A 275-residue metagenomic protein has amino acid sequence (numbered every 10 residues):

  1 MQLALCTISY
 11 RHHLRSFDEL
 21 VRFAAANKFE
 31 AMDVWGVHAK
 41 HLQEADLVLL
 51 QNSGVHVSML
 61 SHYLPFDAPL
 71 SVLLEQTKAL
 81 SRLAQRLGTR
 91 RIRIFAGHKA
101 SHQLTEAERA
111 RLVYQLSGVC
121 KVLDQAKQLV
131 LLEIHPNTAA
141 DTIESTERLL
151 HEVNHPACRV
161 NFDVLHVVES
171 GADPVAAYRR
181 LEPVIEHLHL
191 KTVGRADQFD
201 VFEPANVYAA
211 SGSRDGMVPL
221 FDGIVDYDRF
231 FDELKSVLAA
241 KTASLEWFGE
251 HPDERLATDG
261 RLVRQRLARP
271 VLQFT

Functional and structural regions predicted by a protein language model:
M1-A25, S53-G54, G88, I143-C158 (+2 more regions): Histidine-acidic metal/acid-base catalytic patches
L3-S16, Y63-L74, H102-A107: Active-site mouth loops of central-metabolism enzymes
S9-R11, G36-H38, Y63-F66, A96-A100 (+4 more regions): Active-site-proximal loop/turn and secondary-structure-junction residues that shape catalytic pockets, frequently
D33, M59-S61, R93, L131 (+2 more regions): Conserved beta-strand positions in the central sheet of alpha/beta enzyme cores
D33-Q51, K99-L104: Glycine-rich, proline-tolerant flexible connector loops at the mouths of alpha/beta enzymes
L47-L64, V113-L123, E152-V153, V225-D228: Alpha-helix-loop-beta-strand connector modules within alpha/beta enzyme cores
A68-V160, E169: Active-site acidic/histidine proton-transfer and metal-coordination neighborhood in alpha/beta enzyme cores
